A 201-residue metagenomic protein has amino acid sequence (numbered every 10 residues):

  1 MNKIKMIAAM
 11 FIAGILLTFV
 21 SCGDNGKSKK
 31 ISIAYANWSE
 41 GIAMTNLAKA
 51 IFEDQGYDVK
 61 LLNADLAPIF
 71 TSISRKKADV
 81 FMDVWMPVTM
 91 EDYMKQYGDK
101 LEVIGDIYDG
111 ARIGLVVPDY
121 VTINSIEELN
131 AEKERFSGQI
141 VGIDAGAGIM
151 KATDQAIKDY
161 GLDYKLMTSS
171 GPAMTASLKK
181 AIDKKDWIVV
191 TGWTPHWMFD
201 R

Functional and structural regions predicted by a protein language model:
M1-A8: Bacterial N-terminal signal peptides that target proteins for export
T18-S21: C-terminal motif of bacterial Sec signal peptides marking the signal peptidase cleavage site
K27-E40, A48, Y57-L62, S137-V141: Short, well-ordered beta-strand elements
W38-S39, K60-S72, M167-S177: Short helix-initiation/N-cap motifs at beta->coil->alpha
T45, D65-G98, A176-A181, W197-R201: Pocket-flanking alpha-helical
A48-G56, A131-L166: Ligand-binding cleft/hinge of the Venus flytrap
D79-M82, I149-R201: Ligand-binding pocket segment of bilobal, Venus flytrap-like solute-binding proteins
G98-G146: A conserved helix-loop-strand patch within extracytoplasmic ligand-binding domains of the periplasmic binding
